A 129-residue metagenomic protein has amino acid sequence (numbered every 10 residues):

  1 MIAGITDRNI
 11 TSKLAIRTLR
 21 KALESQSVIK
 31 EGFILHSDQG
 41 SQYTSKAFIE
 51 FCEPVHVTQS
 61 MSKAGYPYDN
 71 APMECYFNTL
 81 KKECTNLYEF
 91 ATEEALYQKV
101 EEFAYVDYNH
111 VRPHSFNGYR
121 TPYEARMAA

Functional and structural regions predicted by a protein language model:
M1-A129: Charged DNA-binding/catalytic regions of mobile-element recombinases
